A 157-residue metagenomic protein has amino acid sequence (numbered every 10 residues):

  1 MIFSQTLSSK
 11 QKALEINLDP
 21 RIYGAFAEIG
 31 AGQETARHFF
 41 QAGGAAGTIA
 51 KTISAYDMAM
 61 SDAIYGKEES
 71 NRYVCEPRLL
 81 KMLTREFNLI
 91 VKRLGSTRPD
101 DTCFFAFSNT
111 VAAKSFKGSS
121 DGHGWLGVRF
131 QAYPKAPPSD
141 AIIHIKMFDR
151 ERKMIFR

Functional and structural regions predicted by a protein language model:
M1-R157: Non-catalytic terminal extensions that flank enzyme cores
